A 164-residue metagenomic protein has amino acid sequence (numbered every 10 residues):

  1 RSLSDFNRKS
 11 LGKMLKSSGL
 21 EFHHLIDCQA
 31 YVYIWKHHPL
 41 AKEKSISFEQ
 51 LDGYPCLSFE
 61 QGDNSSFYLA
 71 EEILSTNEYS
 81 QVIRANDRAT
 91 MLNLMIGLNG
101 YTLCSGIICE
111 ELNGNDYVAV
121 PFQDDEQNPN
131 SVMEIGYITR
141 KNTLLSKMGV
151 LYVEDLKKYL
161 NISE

Functional and structural regions predicted by a protein language model:
R1-S10, G100-G106: Paired acidic/hydrophobic, glycine-rich loop segments that form the ligand-binding mouth/hinge of periplasmic-binding
L15-C56, E60: Flexible hinge/capping segments at coil-to-helix
L15-Q29, A89-K141: Beta-alpha-beta core module
Y33-P39, E134-L145: A bilobed periplasmic-binding-protein/Venus flytrap-type ligand-binding module shared by bacterial periplasmic
F48, D52-N77, G106, L145-G149 (+1 more regions): Secondary-structure junction motif
F67, D87-A89: Conserved glycosyltransferase catalytic-site signature
Y79-A85: Glycine- and charged-residue-rich phosphate/anionic-cofactor binding loop of Rossmann-like
L156-E164: Periplasmic-binding protein-like
